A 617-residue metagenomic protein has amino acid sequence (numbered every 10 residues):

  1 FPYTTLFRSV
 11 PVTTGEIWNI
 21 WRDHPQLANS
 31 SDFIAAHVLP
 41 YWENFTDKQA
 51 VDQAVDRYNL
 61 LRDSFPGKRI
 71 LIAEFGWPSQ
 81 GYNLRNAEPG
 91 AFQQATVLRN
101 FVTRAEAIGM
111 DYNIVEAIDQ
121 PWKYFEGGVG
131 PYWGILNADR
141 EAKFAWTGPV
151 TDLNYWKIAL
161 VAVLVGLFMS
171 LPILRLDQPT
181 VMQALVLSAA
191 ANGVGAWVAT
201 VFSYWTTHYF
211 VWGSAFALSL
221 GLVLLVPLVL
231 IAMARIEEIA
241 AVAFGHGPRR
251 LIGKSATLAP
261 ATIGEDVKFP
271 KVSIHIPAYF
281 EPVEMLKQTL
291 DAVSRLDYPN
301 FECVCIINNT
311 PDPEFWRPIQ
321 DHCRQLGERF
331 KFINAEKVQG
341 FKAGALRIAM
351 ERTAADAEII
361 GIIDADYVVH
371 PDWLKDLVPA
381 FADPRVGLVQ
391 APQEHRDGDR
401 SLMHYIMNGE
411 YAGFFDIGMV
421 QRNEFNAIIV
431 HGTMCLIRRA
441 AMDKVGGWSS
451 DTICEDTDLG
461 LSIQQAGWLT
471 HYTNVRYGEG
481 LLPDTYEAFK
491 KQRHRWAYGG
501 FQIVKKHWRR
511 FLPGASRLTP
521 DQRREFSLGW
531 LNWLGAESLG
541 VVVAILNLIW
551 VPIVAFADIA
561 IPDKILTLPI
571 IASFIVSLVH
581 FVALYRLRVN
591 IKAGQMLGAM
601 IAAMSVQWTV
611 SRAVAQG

Functional and structural regions predicted by a protein language model:
F1, P11, E16-A54, W77-P78: Aromatic- and acid-rich polysaccharide-binding/catalytic face of secreted or lumenal carbohydrate-active enzymes
Y3-L6: Short, small-residue-biased leader/transition segments that mark boundaries at the very start of proteins
N83-Q93, R104-A189: Aromatic-rich peripheral "rim/lid" segments of glycoside hydrolase catalytic domains that contact and position glycan
P179-L230, N532-G617: Membrane-embedded multi-pass helical conduit in multi-pass membrane proteins, especially envelope-biosynthetic
Q183-A189, V201-Q288: N-proximal low-complexity "stem/linker" segments adjacent to membrane-targeting elements
A241, D321-E358, P371-I453, D458 (+3 more regions): Long helical/loop segments within the catalytic core of UDP-sugar-dependent glycosyltransferases, especially the large
P270-S273, E302, I307, D458: Cell-envelope/extracellular polymer assembly enzymes that use nucleotide-activated donors
L290-N300: Short, acidic, metal-binding catalytic loop of nucleotide-sugar glycosyltransferases
